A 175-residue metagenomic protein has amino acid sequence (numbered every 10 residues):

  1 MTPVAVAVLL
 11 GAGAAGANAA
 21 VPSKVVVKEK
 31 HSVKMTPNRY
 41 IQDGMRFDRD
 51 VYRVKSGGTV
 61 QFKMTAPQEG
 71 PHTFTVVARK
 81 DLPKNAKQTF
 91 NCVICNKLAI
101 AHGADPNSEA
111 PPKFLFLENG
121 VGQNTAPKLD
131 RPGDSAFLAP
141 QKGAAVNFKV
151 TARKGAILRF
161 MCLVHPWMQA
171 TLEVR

Functional and structural regions predicted by a protein language model:
T2-A12: Bacterial N-terminal signal peptides
G16-R175: Extracytoplasmic copper-binding redox domains, predominantly the cupredoxin/blue-copper superfamily
